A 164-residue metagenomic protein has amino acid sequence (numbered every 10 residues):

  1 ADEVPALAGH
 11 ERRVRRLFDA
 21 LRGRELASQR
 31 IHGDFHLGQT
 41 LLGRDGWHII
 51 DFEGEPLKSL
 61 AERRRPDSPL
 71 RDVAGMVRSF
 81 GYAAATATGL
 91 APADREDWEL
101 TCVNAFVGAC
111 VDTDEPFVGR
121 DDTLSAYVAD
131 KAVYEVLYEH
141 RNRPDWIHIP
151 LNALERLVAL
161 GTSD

Functional and structural regions predicted by a protein language model:
A1-G33, G43-I49, E55-P66, L70-R71 (+4 more regions): ATP-dependent phospho-/nucleotidyl transfer catalytic cores
L37-G38: Catalytic-loop Lys-Pro-X-Asn motif of eukaryotic-like protein kinases
A74-A84: Metal-dependent nuclease catalytic cores in nucleic-acid-processing enzymes, especially RNase H-like/related
A85-A93: Short, polar/flexible loop-turn hinges at active-site or ligand-entry regions and domain interfaces
A109-T113: A structural motif corresponding to the C-terminal end of an alpha-helix and its immediate exit/capping segment
